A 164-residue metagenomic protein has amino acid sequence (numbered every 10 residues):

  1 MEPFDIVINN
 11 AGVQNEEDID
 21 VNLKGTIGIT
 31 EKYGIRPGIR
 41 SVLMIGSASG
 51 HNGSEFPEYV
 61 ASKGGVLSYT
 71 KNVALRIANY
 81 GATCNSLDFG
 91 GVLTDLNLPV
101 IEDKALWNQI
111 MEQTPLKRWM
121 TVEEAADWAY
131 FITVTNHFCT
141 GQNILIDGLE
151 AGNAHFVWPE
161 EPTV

Functional and structural regions predicted by a protein language model:
D5-I6, R40-I45, A82-N85: Conserved catalytic-site loops of classical short-chain dehydrogenases/reductases
N10-N15, L149: Conserved NAD(P)H cofactor-binding loop of Rossmann-fold oxidoreductase domains
S41-N79, G91-V92: Catalytic loop of short-chain dehydrogenase/reductase
A78, T83, C139-Q142: Short, small/polar-rich loop/turn modules that mediate ligand/substrate recognition or access, typified
N79, F89-Q113, H155-V164: A glycine/serine/threonine-rich, flexible loop-to-helix segment that serves as the NAD(P) cofactor-binding "lid"
T83-L93, L145-D147: Conserved SDR Rossmann-fold cofactor-binding beta-strand/turn motif
R118-I146, A151: C-terminal substrate-recognition "lid" of short-chain dehydrogenase/reductases
